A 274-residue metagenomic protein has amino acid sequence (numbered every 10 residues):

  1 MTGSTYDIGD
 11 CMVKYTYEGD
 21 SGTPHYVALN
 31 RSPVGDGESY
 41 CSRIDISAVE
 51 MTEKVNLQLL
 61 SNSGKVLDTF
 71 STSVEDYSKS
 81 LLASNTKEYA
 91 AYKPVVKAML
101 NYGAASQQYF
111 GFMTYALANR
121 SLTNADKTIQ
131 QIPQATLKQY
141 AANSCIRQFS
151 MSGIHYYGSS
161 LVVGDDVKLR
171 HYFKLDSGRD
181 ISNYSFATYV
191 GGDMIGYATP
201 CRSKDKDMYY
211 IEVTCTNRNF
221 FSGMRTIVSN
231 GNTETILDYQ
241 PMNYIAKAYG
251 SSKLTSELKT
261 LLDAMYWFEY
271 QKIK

Functional and structural regions predicted by a protein language model:
M1-K274: Short, surface-exposed linear motifs at loops/turns and structural transition points
